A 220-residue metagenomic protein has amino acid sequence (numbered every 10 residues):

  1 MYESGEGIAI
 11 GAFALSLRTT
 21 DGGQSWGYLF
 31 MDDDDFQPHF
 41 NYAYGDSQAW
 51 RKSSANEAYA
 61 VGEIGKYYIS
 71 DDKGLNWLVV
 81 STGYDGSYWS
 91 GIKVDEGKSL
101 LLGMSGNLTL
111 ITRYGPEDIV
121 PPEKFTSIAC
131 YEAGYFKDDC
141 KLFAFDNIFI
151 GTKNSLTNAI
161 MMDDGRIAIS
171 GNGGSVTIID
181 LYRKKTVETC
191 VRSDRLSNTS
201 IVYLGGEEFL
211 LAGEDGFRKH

Functional and structural regions predicted by a protein language model:
M1-H220: Residue-level hotspots at or immediately adjacent to binding/recognition sites across diverse folds
